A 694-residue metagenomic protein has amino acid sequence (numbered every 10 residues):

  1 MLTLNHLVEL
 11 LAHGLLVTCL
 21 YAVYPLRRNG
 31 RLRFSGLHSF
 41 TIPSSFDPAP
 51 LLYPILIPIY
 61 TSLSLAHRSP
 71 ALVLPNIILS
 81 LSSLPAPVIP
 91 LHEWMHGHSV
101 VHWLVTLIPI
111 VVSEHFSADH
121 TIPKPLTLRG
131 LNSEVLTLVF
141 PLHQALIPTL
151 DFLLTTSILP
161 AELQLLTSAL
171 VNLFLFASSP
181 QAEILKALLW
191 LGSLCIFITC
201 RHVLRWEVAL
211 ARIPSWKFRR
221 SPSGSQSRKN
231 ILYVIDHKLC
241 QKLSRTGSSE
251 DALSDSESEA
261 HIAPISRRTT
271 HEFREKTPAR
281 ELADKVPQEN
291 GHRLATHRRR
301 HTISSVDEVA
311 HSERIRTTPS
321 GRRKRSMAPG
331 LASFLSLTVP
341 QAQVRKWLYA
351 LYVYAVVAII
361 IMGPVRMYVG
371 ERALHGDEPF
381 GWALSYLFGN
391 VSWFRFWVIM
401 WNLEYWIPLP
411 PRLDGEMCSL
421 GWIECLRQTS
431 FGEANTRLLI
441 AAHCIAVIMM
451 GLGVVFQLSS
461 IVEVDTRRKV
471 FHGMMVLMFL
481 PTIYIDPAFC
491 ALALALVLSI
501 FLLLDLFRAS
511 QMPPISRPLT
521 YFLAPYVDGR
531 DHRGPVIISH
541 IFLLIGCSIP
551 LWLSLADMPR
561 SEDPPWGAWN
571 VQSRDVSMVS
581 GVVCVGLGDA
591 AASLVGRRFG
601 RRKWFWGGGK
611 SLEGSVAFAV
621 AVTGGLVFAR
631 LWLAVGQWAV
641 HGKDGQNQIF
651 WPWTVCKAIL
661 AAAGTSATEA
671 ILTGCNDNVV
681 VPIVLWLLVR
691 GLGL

Functional and structural regions predicted by a protein language model:
M1-I89, G97-S133, T137-L146, L154 (+5 more regions): Hydrophobic alpha-helical transmembrane segments
